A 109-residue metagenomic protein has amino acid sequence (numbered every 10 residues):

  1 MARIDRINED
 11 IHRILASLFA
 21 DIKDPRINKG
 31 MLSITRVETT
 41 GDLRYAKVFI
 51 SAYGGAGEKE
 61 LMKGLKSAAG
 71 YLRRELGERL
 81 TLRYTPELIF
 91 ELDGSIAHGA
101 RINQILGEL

Functional and structural regions predicted by a protein language model:
M1-Y45, I50-L109: Charge-rich, low-complexity N-terminal segments
